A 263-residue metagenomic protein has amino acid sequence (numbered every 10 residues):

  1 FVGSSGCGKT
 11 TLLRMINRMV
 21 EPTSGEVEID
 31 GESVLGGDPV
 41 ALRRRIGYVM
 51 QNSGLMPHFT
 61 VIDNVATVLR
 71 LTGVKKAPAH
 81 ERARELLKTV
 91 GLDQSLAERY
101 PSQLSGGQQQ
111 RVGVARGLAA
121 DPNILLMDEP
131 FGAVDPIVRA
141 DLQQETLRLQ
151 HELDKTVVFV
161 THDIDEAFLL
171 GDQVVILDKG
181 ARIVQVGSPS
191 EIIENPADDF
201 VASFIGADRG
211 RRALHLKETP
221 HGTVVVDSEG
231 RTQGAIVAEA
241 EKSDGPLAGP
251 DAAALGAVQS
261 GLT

Functional and structural regions predicted by a protein language model:
N17: Helix-to-loop junction immediately C-terminal to a conserved catalytic motif
S33-G47, L71, K76-H80: ABC ATPase NBD coupling module
F59-A66: Short coil-to-helix segment of the ABC ATPase nucleotide-binding domain corresponding to the Q-loop/switch region
R70, A77-S95: Conserved ABC ATPase "signature" region
Y100-L104, Q108-Q110: Conserved ABC ATPase signature
V114: Hydrophobic anchor residue at the start of the ABC signature
A119-N123: A short, proline-enriched helix->beta-strand linker immediately N-terminal to the Walker B motif in ABC-type P-loop
L125-E129: Catalytic Walker B motif of ABC-type/P-loop ATPase nucleotide-binding domains
